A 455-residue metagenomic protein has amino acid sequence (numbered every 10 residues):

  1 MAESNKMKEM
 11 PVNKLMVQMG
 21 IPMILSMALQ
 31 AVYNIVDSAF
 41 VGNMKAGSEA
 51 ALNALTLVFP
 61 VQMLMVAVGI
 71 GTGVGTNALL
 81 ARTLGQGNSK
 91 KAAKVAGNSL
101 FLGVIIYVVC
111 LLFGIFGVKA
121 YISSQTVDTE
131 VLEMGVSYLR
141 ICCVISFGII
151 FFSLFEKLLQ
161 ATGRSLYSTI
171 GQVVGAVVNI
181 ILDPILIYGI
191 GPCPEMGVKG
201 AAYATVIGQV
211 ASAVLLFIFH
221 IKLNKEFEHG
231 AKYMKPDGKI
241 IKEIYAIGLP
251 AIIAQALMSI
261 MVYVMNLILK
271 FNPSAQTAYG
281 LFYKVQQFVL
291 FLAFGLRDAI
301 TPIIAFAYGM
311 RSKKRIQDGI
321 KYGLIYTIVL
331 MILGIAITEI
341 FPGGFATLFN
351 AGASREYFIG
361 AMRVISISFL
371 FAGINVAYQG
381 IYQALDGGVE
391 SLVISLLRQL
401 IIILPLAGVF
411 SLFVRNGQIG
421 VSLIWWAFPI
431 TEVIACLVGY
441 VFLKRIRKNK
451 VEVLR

Functional and structural regions predicted by a protein language model:
M1-G20, L80-F147, C193-G248, I304-S368 (+1 more regions): Short alpha-helical transmembrane segments in multi-pass integral membrane proteins
M7-A39, N43-G47, P60-G75, L79 (+6 more regions): N-terminal transmembrane alpha-helices
Q18-D37, I141, G175, G208-S212 (+3 more regions): Transmembrane helical elements of multi-pass membrane transporters/channels
M23, M27, A39, A78 (+16 more regions): Transmembrane alpha-helix boundary and packing residues in multipass membrane permease domains and related
A28, V32-N53, I122-T129, I185-M196 (+5 more regions): Helix-terminus/linker motif at the lipid-water interface of multi-pass membrane proteins
E49-P60, G135, L139, A202 (+3 more regions): Small-residue hotspots at the loop-to-helix junctions and early N-terminal turns of transmembrane alpha-helices
L52-L112, I149-S168, A278-P342, A372-D386 (+1 more regions): Small-residue-rich hydrophobic transmembrane alpha-helices
G73, C142-Q160, S168-A176, A201-L216 (+4 more regions): Short runs within selected transmembrane alpha-helices of multi-pass transporters and secretion channels
